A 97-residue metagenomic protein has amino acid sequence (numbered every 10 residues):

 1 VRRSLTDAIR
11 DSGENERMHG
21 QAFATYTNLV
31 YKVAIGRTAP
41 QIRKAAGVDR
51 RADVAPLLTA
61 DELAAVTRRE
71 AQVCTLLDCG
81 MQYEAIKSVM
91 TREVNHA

Functional and structural regions predicted by a protein language model:
V1-A97: Positively charged, phosphate-engaging catalytic surfaces used for nucleic-acid and nucleotide handling
